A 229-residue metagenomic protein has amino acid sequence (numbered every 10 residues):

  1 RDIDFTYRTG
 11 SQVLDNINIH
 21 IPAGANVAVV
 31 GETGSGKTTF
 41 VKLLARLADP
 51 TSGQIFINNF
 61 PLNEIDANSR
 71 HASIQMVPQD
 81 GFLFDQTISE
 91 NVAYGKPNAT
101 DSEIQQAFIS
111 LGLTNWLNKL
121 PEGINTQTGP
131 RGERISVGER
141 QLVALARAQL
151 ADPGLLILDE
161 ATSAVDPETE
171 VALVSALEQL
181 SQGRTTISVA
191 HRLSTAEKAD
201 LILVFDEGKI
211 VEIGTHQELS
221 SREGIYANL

Functional and structural regions predicted by a protein language model:
R1-L229: ABC-type nucleotide-binding domain
